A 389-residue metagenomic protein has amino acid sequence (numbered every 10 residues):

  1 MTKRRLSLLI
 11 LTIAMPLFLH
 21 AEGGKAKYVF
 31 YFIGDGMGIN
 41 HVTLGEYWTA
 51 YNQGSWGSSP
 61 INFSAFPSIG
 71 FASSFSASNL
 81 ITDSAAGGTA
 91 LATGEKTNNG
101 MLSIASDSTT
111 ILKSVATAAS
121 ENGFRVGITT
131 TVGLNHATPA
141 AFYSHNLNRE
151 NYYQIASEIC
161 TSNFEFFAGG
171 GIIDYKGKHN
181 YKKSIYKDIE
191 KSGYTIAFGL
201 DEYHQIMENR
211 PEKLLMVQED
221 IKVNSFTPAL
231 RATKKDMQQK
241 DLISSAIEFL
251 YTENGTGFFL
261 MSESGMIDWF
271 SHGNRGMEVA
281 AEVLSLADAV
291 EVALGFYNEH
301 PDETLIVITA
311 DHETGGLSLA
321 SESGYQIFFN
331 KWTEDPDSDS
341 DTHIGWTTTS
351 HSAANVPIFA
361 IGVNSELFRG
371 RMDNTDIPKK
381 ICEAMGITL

Functional and structural regions predicted by a protein language model:
M1-L8: Bacterial N-terminal signal peptides that target proteins for export
I10-L11, N98, V126, S365 (+1 more regions): Generic hydrophobic alpha-helical segments
T12-H20: Hydrophobic h-region of N-terminal signal peptides that target proteins for export in Gram-negative bacteria
E22-G24: Boundary of Sec targeting at the N-terminus
A26-L44, L91-A92, K96-S103, D107-S120 (+2 more regions): Mobile, glycine-rich extracellular loop/lid and propeptide segments that shape or gate substrate/ligand access
K27-Y28, M37-T89, H136-L389: A post-motif C-terminal structural segment
